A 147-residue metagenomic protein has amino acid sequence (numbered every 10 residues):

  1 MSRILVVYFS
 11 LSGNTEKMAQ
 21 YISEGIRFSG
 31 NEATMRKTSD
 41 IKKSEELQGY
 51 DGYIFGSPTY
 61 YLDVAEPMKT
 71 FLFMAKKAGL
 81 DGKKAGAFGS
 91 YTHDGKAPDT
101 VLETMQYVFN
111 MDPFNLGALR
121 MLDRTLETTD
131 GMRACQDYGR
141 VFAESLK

Functional and structural regions predicted by a protein language model:
S2-I4, N14-K17, Y21-T38, Q48-K147: FMN-binding flavodoxin-like domain, especially the glycine-rich phosphate-binding loop
Y8-S12: Aromatic-flanked redox-active Cys/Sec active sites in thiol-based oxidoreductases, especially the WC-centered
K43-S44: Acidic, amphipathic alpha-helical patches
